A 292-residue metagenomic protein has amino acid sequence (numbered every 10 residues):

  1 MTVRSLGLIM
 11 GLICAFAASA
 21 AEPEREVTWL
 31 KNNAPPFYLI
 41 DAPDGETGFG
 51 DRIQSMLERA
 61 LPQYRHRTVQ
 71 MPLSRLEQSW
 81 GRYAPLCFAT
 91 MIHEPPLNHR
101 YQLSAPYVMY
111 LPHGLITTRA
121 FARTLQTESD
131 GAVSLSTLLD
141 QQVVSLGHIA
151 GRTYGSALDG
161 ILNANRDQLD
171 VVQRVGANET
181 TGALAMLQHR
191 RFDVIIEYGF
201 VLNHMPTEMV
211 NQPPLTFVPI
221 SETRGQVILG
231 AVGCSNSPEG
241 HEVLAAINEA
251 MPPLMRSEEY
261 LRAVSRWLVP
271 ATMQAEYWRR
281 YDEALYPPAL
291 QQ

Functional and structural regions predicted by a protein language model:
A21-Y101, G176, I247: Extracytoplasmic small-molecule ligand-binding "clamshell" domains of the periplasmic binding protein/Venus flytrap
P23-I40, T47, D130-S156: Short loop->beta-strand "edge-of-pocket" segments that line small-molecule binding or catalytic clefts across diverse
K31-P35, M109-G114, V210-N248, A271-A289: Periplasmic-binding protein-like
D51-L61, R119-A132, Q141, S145 (+2 more regions): Extended ligand-binding regions for polar small-molecule ligands
Q54-P62, L135-G176, L184, P206-P213: Ligand-binding cleft/hinge of the Venus flytrap
R59-A60, V69, S74-L86, N178-N203 (+1 more regions): Short helices/loops that flank or line small-molecule/ion binding pockets
R65, S134-I161, N248-Q292: Ligand-binding clefts/hinges and TM-proximal coupling segments of bilobed small-molecule sensing domains
T68-D140, G151, P219-T223, P288-Q291: Acidic, polar ligand-binding/catalytic clefts
